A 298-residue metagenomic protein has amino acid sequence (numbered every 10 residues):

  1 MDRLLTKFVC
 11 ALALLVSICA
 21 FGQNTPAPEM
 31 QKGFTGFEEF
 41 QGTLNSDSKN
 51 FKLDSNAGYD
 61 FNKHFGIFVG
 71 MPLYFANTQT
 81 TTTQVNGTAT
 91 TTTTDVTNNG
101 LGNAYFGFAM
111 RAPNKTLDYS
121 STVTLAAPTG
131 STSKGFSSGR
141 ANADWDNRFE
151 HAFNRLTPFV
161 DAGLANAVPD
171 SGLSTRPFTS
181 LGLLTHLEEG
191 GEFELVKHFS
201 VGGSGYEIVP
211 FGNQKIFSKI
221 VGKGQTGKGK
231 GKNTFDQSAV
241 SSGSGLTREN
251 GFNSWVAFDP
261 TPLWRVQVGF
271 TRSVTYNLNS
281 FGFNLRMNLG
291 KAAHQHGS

Functional and structural regions predicted by a protein language model:
A20-S48, E150, G243, A292-S298: Outer-membrane beta-barrel biogenesis signature
K32-E38, I67-V69, Y119-V123, A143 (+6 more regions): Transmembrane beta-strands of outer-membrane beta-barrel proteins
F40-S46, M71-N77, A112, L125-S131 (+5 more regions): Transmembrane beta-strands of outer-membrane beta-barrel pores
S48-S55, Q79-N86, S121, S131-G139 (+4 more regions): Outer-membrane beta-barrel translocator domains and adjoining extracellular loop/strand segments of Gram-negative
K49-L53, D95, N99-A104, S137-A143 (+3 more regions): Residues that define the transmembrane beta-barrel architecture of outer-membrane proteins
S55-Y59, V69, F106-M110, V123 (+6 more regions): Residues on the lipid-exposed face of transmembrane beta-strands in outer-membrane beta-barrel proteins
D60-H64, Y74, P113-L117, F153-L156 (+4 more regions): Outer-membrane beta-barrel channels and translocator barrels
T80-T93, H186, G190-S298: Outer membrane beta-barrel transmembrane domains
